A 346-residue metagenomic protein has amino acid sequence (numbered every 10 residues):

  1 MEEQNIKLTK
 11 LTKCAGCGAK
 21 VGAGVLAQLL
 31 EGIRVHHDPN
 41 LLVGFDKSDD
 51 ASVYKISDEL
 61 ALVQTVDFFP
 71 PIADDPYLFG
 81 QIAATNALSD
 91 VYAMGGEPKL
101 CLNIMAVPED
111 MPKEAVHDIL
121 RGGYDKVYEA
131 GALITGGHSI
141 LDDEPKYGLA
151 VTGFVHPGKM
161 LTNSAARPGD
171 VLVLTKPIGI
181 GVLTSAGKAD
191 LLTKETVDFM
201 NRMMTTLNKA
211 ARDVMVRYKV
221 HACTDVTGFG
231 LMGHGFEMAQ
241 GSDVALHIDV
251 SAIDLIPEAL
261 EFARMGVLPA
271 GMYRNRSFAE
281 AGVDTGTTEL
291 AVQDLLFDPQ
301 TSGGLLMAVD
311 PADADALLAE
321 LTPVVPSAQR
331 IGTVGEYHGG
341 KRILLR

Functional and structural regions predicted by a protein language model:
M1-A93, A132, R167-V173, P177 (+2 more regions): N-terminal glycine-rich phosphate/pyrophosphate-binding loops that anchor nucleotide-derived ligands and cofactors
E2-C14, V25-Q28, M111-L133, D142-P145 (+2 more regions): Glycine-/charge-enriched secondary-structure boundary and capping motifs
L41-V43, A51-Y54, D90-Y92, Y124 (+6 more regions): A generic local secondary-structure boundary/capping motif
S52-V63, T205-A211, R276-G286: Acidic-glycine-rich active-site phosphate/pyrophosphate-binding loop
D58-I72, E97-L192, T333: Glycine-rich anion-binding loops of enzyme active sites
P76-C101, D118-E129, L207-Y218, A222 (+1 more regions): Small-aliphatic-rich amphipathic alpha-helix that forms the alpha element of a beta-alpha
A150-K159, K194-M215, T288-L290: Active-site glycine-rich loop that binds ribose-phosphate moieties when present
